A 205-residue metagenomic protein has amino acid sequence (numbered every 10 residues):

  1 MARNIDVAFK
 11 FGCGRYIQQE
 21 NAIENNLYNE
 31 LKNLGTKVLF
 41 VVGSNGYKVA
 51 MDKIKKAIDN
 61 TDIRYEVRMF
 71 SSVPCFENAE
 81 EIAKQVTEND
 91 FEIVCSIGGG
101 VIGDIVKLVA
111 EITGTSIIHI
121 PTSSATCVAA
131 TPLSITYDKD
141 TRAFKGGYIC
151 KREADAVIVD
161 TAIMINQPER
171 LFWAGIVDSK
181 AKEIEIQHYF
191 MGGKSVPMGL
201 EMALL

Functional and structural regions predicted by a protein language model:
M1-I93: ATP/NTP phosphate-donor binding region
G14, T113-L204: A glycine/threonine-rich phosphate-anchoring loop and its flanking beta-alpha core in nucleotide/phosphate-binding
Q19, G98-G100, G175: Glycine-centered flexibility sites
E24-N25, Y47-M51, V101-L108, T126-A130: Short glycine/serine/threonine-rich phosphate/pyrophosphate-binding segments that cradle anionic phosphate groups
N29, K53, E81, L108 (+2 more regions): Alpha-helical scaffold segments in soluble metabolic enzymes
L34, T61, I112-T113, R152: Short, structured coil segments at secondary-structure junctions
V41, S96-G98, W173: Short glycine/serine/threonine-biased micro-segments
V86-S124: A short, small-residue-rich loop immediately preceding and capping a beta-strand
